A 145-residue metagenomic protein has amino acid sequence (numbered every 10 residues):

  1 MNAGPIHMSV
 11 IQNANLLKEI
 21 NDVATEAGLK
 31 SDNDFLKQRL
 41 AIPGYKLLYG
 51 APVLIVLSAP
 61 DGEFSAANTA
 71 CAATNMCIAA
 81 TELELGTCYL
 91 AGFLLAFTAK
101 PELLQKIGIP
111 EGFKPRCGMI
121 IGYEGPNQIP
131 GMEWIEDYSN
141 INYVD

Functional and structural regions predicted by a protein language model:
M1-A3, K46-Y49, I107-F113, E133-I135: Solvent-exposed alpha-helices and their adjacent loops that cap or buttress functional pockets in soluble metabolic
M1-Y49, D145: N-terminal amphipathic, basic helical "cap/leader" segment at the start of enzyme domains
P5-I6, A51-L54, P115-R116: Short, surface-exposed beta-edge/turn micro-motifs
S9, L40, V56-E63, S139-N142: Helix-biased detector of long, well-ordered alpha-helical tracts
T25-E26, C71-T74, Q105-K106, I135-D137: Short, solvent-exposed amphipathic alpha-helical segments in soluble enzyme and RNA/protein-processing domains
I55, P60-L104: Small-aliphatic-rich amphipathic alpha-helix that forms the alpha element of a beta-alpha
K114-D145: C-terminal helix-cap and adjacent tail motif
